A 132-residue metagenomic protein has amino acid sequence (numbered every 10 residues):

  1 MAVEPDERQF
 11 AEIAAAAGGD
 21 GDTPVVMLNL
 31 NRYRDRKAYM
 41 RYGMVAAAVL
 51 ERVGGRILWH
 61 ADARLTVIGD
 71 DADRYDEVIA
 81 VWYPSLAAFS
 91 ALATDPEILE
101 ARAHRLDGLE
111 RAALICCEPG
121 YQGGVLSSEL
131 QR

Functional and structural regions predicted by a protein language model:
M1-V78, P84-A91, P96, E118-R132: Short S/T/G/P-rich N-terminal loop/turn motif that feeds into the first structured element of a domain
G19, R105-L106: A general structural signal for short secondary-structure junctions and capping/turn motifs
E51, A112-A113: Macromolecular interaction modules
V78, D107-A112: Short edge beta-strand segments in beta-sheet-rich domains
E97-A103, L109: A common structural junction motif
